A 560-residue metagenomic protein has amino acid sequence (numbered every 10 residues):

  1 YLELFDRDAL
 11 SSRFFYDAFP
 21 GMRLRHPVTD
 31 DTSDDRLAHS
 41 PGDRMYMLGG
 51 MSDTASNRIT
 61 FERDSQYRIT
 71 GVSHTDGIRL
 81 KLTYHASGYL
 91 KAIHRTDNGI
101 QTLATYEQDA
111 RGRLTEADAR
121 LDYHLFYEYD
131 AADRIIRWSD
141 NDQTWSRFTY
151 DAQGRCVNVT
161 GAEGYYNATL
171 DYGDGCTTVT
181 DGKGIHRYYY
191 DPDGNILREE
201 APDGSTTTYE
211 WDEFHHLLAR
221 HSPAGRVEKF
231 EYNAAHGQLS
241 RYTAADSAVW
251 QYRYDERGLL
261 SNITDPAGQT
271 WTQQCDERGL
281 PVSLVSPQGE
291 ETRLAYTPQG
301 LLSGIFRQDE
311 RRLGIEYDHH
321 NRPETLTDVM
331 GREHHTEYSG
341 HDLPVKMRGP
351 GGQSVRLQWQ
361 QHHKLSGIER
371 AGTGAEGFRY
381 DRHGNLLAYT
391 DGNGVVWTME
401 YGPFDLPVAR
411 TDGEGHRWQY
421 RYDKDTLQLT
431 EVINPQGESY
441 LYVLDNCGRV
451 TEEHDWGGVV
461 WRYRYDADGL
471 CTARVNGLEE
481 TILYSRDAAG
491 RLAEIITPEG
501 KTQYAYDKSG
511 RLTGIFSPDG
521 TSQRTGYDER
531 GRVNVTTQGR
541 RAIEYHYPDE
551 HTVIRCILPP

Functional and structural regions predicted by a protein language model:
Y1-P560: Extended charged/polar low-complexity repeat regions
